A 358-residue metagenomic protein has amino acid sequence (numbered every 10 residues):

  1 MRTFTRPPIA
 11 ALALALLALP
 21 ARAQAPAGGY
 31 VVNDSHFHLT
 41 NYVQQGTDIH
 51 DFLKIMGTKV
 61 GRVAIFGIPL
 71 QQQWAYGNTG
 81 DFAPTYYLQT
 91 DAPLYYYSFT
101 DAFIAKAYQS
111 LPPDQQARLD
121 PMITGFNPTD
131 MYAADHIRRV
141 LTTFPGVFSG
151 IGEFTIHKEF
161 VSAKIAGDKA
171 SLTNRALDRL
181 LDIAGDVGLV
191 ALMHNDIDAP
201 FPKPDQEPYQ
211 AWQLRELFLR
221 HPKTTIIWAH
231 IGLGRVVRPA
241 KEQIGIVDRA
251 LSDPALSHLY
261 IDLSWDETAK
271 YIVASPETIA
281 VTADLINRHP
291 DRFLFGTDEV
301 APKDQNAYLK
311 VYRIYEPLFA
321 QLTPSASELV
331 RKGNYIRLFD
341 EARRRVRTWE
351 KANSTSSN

Functional and structural regions predicted by a protein language model:
P8-A18: Bacterial N-terminal signal peptides
A23-K106: An N-terminally biased module of ancient metal coordination in phosphate/nucleic-acid-related enzymes
Q24-N33, Q44, D48-F66, N287-L294 (+1 more regions): Mid-to-C-terminal alpha-helical segments outside catalytic/metal-binding sites
A25-Y30, T79-A199: Active-site gating/metal-coordination segments in enzymes
N33-F37, R62-F66, A117-I123, G150-G152 (+4 more regions): Hydrophobic faces of well-ordered beta-strands that scaffold small-molecule active sites in alpha/beta enzyme cores
L39-D48, L70-W74, L94-T100, F126-A134 (+6 more regions): Acidic-and-aromatic substrate-binding clefts and catalytic sites of carbohydrate-active enzymes
I49-H50, Y87-Y108, A133-I137, A170-D178 (+4 more regions): Well-ordered, non-membrane alpha-helical segments in soluble/globular domains
K158, A163-F295, T323, V346: Catalytic pocket-lining loop regions of alpha/beta-barrel enzymes, especially the amidohydrolase/enolase/GH5 lineages
